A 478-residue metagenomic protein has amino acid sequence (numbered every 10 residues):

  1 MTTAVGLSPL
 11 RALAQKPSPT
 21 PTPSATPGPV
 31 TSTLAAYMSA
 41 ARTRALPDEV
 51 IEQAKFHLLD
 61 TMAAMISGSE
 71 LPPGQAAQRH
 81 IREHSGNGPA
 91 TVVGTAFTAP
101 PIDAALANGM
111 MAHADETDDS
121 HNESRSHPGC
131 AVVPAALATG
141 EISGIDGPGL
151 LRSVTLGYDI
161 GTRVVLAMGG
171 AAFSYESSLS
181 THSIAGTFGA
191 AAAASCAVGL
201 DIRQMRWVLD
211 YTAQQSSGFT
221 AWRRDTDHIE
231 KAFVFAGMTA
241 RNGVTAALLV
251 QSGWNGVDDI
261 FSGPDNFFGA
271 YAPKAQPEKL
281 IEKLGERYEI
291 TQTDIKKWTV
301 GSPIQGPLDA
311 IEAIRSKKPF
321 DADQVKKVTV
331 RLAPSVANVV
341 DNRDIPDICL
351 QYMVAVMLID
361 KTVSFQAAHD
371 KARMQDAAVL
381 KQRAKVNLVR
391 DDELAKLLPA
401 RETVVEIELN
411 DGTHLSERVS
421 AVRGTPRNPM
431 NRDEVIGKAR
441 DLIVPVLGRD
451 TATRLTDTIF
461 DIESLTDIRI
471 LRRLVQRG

Functional and structural regions predicted by a protein language model:
T2-R125, R224-R241, L248-G478: Terminal-appendage/accessory-domain detector
S67-G68, A136-S143, A191-V198, A246-V250 (+2 more regions): Well-ordered alpha-helical scaffold segments within catalytic/enzyme domains
H113-V164, M168: Hydrophobic alpha-helical hairpins/lids featuring a short glycine-rich hinge
G129-L137, I184-A193, A240-T245, G306: Well-ordered alpha-helical segments within folded domains of soluble proteins
I142-V154, G199-R206, G256-D259, P319 (+1 more regions): Structural helix-adjacent loops and short alpha-helical linkers that scaffold large soluble proteins
L156-Y158, G169-A171, G186, T212-A213 (+1 more regions): Short, conserved phosphate-binding/catalytic loop or strand-edge motifs used in phosphoryl-/nucleotidyl-transfer
I160-F188, F219, A236: Aromatic-lined, polymer-binding surfaces characteristic of secreted/periplasmic polysaccharide-degrading enzymes
Y211-T220: Flexible glycine/proline-rich, aromatic-decorated loop/lid segments
